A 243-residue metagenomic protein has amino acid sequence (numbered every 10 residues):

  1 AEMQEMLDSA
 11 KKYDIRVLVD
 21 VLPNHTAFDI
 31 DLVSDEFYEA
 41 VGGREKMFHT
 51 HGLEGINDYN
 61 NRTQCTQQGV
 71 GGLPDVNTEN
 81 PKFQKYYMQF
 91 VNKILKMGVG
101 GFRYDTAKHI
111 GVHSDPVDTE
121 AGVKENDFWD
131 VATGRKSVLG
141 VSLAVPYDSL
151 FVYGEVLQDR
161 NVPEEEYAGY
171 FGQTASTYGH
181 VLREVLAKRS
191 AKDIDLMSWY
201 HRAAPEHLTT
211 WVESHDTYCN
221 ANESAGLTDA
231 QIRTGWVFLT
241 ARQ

Functional and structural regions predicted by a protein language model:
A1, N80-P81, A225: A generic secondary-structure micro-motif detector that highlights 1-2 residue hydrophobic/ambivalent hotspots embedded
A1-E2, Y86, Q231: Residue-level preference for nonpolar/small residues embedded in alpha-helices
A1-E5, E39-N77: Aromatic- and acidic-residue-enriched carbohydrate-binding clefts of CAZyme catalytic domains
L7-V19, N24-H25, V33-A40, E45 (+1 more regions): Active-site-proximal helices and loops of the catalytic beta/alpha 8
I30: Active-site-proximal N-terminal segment of extracellular/periplasmic enzymes that hydrolyze or transfer
N57-D58, R62-Q68, F83, K192 (+1 more regions): Mixed-charge, polar/low-complexity N-terminal
N77-T78, A107: Alpha-solenoid HEAT/Armadillo repeat architecture
E79-F90: Alpha-helical scaffold elements lining the catalytic groove of polysaccharide deacetylases
